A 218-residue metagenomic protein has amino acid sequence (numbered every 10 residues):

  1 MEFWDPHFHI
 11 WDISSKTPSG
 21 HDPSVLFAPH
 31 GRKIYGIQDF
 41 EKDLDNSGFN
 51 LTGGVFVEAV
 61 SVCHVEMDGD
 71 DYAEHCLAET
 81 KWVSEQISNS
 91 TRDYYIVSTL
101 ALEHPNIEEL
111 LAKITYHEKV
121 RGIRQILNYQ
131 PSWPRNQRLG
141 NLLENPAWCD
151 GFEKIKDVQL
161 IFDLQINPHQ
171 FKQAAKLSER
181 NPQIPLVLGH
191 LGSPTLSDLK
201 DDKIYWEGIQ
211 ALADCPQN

Functional and structural regions predicted by a protein language model:
M1-W82, S88-N89: An N-terminally biased module of ancient metal coordination in phosphate/nucleic-acid-related enzymes
W4-F8, G53-V57, Y94-S98, R121-Q125 (+2 more regions): Hydrophobic faces of well-ordered beta-strands that scaffold small-molecule active sites in alpha/beta enzyme cores
H9, A59, A101, N128 (+2 more regions): Flexible loop residues that form catalytic and substrate-binding hotspots at small-molecule/glycan-binding clefts
S15, E66-D68, I107-L110, A174-A175: A short acidic (Asp/Glu
S19-G20, R138-N218: Catalytic pocket-lining loop regions of alpha/beta-barrel enzymes, especially the amidohydrolase/enolase/GH5 lineages
R32-I34, C63, Y72-H75, L100-E108 (+3 more regions): Acidic-and-aromatic substrate-binding clefts and catalytic sites of carbohydrate-active enzymes
E41-N50, G54, T80-T91, E109-I123 (+3 more regions): Acidic (Asp/Glu)-rich catalytic clusters
V60, H64-A73, Q125-L143: Glycine-rich phosphate-binding "P-loop"
